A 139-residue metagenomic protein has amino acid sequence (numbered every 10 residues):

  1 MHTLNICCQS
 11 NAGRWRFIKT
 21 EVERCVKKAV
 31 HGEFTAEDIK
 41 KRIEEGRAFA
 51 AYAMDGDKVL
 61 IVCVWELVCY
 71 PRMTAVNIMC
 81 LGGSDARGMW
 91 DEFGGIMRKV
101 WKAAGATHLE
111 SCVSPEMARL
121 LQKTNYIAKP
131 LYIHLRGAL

Functional and structural regions predicted by a protein language model:
M1-F34: Short amphipathic alpha-helix that is part of the acyltransferase structural core
A12, E45-A48, M54, I96-V100: Charged interaction scaffolds used for protein-protein
T20, E33-F34, Y70-C80, R98-K102 (+1 more regions): Long, low-complexity, intrinsically disordered polar/charged segments
A29-A50: Active-site rim helix/loop that mediates acceptor-substrate recognition in acyltransferases
E45-R87: Conserved donor-binding loop and adjoining core beta-sheet/short helix segment in diverse acyl/aminoacyl transferases
A48, K123-A128: Short glycine-aromatic motifs
M73-T124: Acyl-donor binding region in acyl/amide transferases
C112, I127-L139: Conserved catalytic-core motifs of GNAT/GCN5-like acyltransferases
